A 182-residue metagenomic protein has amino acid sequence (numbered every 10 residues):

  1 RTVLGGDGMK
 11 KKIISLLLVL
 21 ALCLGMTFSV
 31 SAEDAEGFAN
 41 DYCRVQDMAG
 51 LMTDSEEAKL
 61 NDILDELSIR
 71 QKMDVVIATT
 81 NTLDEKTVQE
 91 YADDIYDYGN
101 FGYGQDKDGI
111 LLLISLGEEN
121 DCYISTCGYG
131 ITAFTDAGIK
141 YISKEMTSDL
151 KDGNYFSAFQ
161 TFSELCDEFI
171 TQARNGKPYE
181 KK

Functional and structural regions predicted by a protein language model:
R1-G8: Short, Lys/Arg-enriched N-terminal segments with co-localized hydrophobic residues within the first ~10-30 amino acids
M9-K10, L24-A32: Intrinsically disordered, low-complexity Ser/Thr/Pro-rich tracts
K11-S15: N-terminal Sec-pathway targeting helices
L17-G25: Bacterial N-terminal signal peptides
S31-K182: Folded, non-transmembrane soluble domains that reside on the lumenal/extracytoplasmic side of membranes
